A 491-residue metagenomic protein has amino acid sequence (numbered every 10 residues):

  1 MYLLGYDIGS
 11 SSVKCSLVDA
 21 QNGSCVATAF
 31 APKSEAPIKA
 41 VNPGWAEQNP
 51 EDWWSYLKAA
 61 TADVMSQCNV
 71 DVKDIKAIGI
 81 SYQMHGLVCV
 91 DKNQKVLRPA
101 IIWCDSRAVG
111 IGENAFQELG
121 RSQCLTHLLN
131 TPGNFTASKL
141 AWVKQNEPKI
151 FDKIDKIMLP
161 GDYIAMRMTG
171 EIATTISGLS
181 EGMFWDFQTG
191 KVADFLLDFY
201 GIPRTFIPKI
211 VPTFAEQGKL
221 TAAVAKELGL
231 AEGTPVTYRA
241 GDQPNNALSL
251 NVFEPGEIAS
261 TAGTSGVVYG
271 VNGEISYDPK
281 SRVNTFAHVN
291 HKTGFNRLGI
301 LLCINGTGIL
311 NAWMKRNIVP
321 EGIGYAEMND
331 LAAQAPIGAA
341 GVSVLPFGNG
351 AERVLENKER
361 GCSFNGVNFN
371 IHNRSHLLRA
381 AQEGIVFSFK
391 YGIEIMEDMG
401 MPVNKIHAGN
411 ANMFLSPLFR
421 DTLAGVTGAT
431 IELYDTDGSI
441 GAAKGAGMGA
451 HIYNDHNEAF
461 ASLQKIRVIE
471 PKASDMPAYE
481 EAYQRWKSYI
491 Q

Functional and structural regions predicted by a protein language model:
M1-R98, G110, K153, A225-K226 (+4 more regions): N-terminal glycine/serine-rich phosphate-binding loop of ATP-dependent small-molecule kinases, especially carbohydrate
L3-G5, L17, V109, F116-A173 (+5 more regions): Active-site core segments that coordinate phosphate-bearing ligands/cofactors across diverse enzyme families
G23, N49, I78, D105 (+3 more regions): Residue-level signal for inorganic ion chemistry
S24, A31-P32, W103, L179 (+1 more regions): A generic structural motif
A31-K33, P212, P471: Active-site donor-binding loop signature of nucleotide-sugar glycosyltransferases
G44, S66-W103, L129-N134, G161 (+3 more regions): Short beta-strand-loop/turn "lid" adjacent to the catalytic site in phosphate-handling enzymes
W45, W53-W54, W103, W142 (+2 more regions): Signature tryptophan residues that serve as conserved aromatic anchors
T205-I207: A conserved beta-strand/loop element that lines the FAD pocket in flavoprotein oxidoreductases
